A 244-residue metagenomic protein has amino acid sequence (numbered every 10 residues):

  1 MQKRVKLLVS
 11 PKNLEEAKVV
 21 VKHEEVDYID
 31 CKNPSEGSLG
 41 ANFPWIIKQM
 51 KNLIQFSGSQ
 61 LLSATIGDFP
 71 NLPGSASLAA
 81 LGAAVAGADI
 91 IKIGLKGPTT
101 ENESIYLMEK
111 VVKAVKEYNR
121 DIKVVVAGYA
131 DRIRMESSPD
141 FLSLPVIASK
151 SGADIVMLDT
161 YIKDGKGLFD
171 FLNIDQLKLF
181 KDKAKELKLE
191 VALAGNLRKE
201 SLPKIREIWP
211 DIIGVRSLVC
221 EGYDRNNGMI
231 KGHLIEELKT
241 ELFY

Functional and structural regions predicted by a protein language model:
M1-S10, K51-Q55, S59, R120-D121: N-terminal amphipathic alpha-helix/helix-capping segment at the start of soluble metabolic enzymes
K3, L7-E15, L62-S75, G128-R132 (+1 more regions): Glycine-rich beta-to-alpha transition loops that act as phosphate-gripper elements at the mouths of alpha/beta enzyme
E16, A79, S143-L144, E200-L202: Short acidic active-site motifs
V20, M50, V156, I205 (+1 more regions): Conserved, mostly hydrophobic/aromatic
D27-G40, V85-T100, I155-G165, I208-G232: Glycine-rich phosphate-binding active-site loops on the catalytic face of alpha/beta enzymes
P34-I66: Glycine/small-residue-rich interface belts in oligomeric ring/scaffold proteins and their assembly partners
N42-L53, T99-V112, V215-Y244: C-terminal helical cap(s) of enzyme catalytic domains, especially alpha/beta-barrels
S57-L62, G67-L78, A84-L168, K183-L187 (+1 more regions): Conserved anion-binding
